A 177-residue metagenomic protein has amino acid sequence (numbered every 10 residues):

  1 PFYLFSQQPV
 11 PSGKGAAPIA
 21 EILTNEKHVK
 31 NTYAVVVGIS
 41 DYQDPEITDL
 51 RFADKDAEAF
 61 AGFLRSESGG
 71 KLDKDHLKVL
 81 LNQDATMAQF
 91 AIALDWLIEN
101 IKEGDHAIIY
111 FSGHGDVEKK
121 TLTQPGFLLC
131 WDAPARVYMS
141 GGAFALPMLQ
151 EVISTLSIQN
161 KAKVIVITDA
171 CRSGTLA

Functional and structural regions predicted by a protein language model:
P1-I47, L156-K161, A177: Disordered regulatory segments flanking catalytic cores
A17, E21-T24, N31, K71 (+2 more regions): Caspase-like (clan CD) cysteine peptidase catalytic core
V35-V37, K78, I165-I167: Hydrophobic/aromatic beta-strand patches that form the interior of the parallel beta-sheet core in alpha/beta enzyme
V37-I39, N82, S112, D169: Cofactor-binding loop segments of dinucleotide-utilizing enzymes, especially the Rossmann-like FAD- and NAD(P)+-binding
G38, F60, I109: Terminal peptide-recognition signature
Q43-E58, G62, G142: Glycine- and acidic-residue-enriched helix-capping/strand-helix junction motifs
A59-D75: Signal peptide-proximal N-terminal region of secreted/periplasmic/extracellular or secretory-lumen proteins
L77-M87: Short beta->alpha junction loops
